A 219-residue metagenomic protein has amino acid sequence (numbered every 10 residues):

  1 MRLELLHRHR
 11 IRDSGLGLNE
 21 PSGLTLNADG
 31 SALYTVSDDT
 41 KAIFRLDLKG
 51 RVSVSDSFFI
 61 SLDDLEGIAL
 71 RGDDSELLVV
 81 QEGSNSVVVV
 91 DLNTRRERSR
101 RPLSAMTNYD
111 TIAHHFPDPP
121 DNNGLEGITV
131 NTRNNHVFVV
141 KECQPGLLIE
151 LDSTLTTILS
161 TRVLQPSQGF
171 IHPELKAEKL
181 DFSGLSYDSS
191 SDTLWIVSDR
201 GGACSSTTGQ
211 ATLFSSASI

Functional and structural regions predicted by a protein language model:
M1-L3, Y34-S57: Beta-propeller domains
R2-L16, F58-I60, R98-D121, I158-E178 (+1 more regions): Surface-exposed loop and turn segments in beta-propeller and other repeat-based domains that flank or scaffold
G15-D29, S61-G72, T107-R133, H172-S190: Beta-rich, blade/repeat-based domains predominating in secreted/periplasmic proteins but also intracellular
N27, Y34-D39, R71, V79-G83 (+3 more regions): Conserved beta-strand positions in repeat-built beta-propeller and related beta-rich domains
K41-F44, N85-V88, P145-L148, G202-S205: Structural signal for beta-propeller blades
D47-R51, D91-R95, D152-T156, T208-T212: Short loop/turn segments that connect beta-strands within beta-propeller blades
P120-Q165: Hydrophobic, aromatic-enriched interface-forming segments
